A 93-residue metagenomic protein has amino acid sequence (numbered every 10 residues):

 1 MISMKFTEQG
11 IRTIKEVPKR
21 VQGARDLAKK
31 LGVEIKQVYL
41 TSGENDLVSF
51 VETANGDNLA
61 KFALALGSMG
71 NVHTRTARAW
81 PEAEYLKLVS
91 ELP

Functional and structural regions predicted by a protein language model:
M1-P93: A compositional/biophysical signature of low hydrophobicity enriched in polar/charged and small residues
